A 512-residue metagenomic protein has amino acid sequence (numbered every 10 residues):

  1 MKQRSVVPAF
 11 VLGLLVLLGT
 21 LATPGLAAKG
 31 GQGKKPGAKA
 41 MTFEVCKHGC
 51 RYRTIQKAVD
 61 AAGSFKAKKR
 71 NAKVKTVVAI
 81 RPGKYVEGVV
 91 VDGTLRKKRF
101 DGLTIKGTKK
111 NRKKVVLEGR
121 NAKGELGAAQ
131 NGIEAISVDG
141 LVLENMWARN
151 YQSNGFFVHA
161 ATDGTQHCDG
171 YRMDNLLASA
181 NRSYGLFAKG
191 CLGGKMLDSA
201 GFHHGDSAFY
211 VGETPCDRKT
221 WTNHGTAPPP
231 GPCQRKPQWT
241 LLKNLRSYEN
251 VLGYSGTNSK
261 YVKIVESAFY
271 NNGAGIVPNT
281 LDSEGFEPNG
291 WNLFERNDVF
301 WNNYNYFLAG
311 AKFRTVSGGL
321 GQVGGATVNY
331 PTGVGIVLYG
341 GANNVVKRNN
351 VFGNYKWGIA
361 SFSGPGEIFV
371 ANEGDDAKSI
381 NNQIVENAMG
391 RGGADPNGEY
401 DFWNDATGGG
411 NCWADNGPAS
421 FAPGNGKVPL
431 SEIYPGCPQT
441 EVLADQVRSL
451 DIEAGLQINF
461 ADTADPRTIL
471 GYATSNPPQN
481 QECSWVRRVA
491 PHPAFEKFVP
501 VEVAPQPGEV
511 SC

Functional and structural regions predicted by a protein language model:
M1-V11: Bacterial N-terminal signal peptides that target proteins for export
F10-T20: Bacterial N-terminal signal peptides
A22-K66: Right-handed parallel beta-helix/beta-solenoid
K39, K47-R53, N71-P82, G88 (+1 more regions): Right-handed parallel beta-helix/beta-spiral solenoid domain characteristic of secreted/periplasmic
I55-N71, V86-R96, V265, R348-N349: Short, T/G/N/S-enriched strand-turn elements that build extracellular solenoid repeat scaffolds
A67-K68, Y85-V91, R120-N131, Q152-V158 (+12 more regions): Short glycine/acidic-rich loop motifs that flank beta-strands on beta-rich extracellular proteins
G102, K106, D139-N150, H167-Y184 (+8 more regions): Right-handed parallel beta-helix
T315-V316, A326, E367-F369, A377-C512: Acidic, glycine- and Ser/Thr-rich low-complexity intrinsically disordered tracts in extracellular/secreted proteins
